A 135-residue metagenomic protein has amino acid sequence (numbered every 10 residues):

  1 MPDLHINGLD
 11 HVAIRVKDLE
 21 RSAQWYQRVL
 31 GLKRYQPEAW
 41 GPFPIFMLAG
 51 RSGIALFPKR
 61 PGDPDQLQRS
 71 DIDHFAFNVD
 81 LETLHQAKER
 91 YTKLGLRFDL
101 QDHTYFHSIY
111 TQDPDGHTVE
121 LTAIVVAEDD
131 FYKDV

Functional and structural regions predicted by a protein language model:
M1-E20, H74-F75, V79, A127-V135: N-terminal beta-strand motif that seeds the catalytic metal site of vicinal oxygen chelate
M1-H5, K88-E89, K93-V135: Vicinal oxygen chelate
I6-G8, Q68-I72, D102-H103: Short glycine-enriched loop/turn motifs at secondary-structure junctions
I14-I54: Core segments of cupin and vicinal oxygen chelate
R21-S22, E82-A87: Short, conserved charged micro-motifs
F43-I45, D73, H107-I109: Short beta-strand micro-motifs in enzyme catalytic cores
S52, E82, H117: Conserved Rossmann-like nucleotide-cofactor binding loop
F57, D63-D73, N78: Helix-adjacent hinge/juxtasegments
